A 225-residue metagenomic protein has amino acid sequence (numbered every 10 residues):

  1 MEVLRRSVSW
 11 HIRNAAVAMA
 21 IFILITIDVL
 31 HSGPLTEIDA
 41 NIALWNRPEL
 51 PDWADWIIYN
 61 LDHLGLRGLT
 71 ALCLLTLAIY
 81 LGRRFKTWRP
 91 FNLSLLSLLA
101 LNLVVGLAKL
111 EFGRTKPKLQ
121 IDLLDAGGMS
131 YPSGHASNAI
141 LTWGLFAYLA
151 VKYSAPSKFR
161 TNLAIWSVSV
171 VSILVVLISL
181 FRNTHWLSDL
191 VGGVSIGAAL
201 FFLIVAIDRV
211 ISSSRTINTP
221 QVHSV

Functional and structural regions predicted by a protein language model:
M1-L69, L110-L124: N-terminal transmembrane-helix/juxtamembrane module of multi-pass inner/ER membrane proteins
E2-V3, D122-V225: Membrane-embedded catalytic cores of phosphoryl/pyrophosphoryl-handling enzymes
W10, N14, L75-L103: Interfacial segments of alpha-helical transmembrane regions
F22-I25, L99-V104, V170-L180: Aromatic-anchored segments of alpha-helical transmembrane domains
L44, L93-L98, L190-V194: Alpha-helical transmembrane segments of multi-pass membrane proteins, especially transporters and channels
W53-A54, K86-F91, P117-K118, S157-L163 (+1 more regions): Membrane-helix interface segments
L64-K86, G144-F146, A150: Hydrophobic alpha-helical transmembrane segments
F91-I121, F181-W186: Hydrophobic alpha-helical transmembrane segments of integral membrane proteins
